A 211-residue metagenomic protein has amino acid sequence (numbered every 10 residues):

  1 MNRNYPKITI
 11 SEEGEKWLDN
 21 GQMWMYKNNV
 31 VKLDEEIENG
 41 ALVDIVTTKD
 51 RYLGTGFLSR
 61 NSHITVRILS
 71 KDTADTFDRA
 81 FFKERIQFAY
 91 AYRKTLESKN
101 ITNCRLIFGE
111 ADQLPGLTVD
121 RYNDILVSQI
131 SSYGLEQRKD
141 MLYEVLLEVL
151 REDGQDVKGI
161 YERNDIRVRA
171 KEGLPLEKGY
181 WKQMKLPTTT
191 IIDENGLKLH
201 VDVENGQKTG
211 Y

Functional and structural regions predicted by a protein language model:
M1-N123: Non-catalytic accessory regions of SAM-dependent methyltransferases
Y52, L126, K198-L199: Hydrophobic residues embedded in beta-strands of well-ordered beta-sheets
F57, S131, E204: Surface loops and adjacent helix of pleckstrin homology
S62, G134-E136, Q207-K208: Short, surface-exposed beta-strand-loop junctions and turns on beta-sheet-rich folds
R67-T76, V127-K139: Short histidine-centered catalytic/ligand-binding loop motif
A80, E84, E136, D140-E144: Short, well-ordered alpha-helical segments
G109-L114, T118-D120, D140-Y211: Non-catalytic substrate-recognition/targeting regions of SAM-dependent transferases
